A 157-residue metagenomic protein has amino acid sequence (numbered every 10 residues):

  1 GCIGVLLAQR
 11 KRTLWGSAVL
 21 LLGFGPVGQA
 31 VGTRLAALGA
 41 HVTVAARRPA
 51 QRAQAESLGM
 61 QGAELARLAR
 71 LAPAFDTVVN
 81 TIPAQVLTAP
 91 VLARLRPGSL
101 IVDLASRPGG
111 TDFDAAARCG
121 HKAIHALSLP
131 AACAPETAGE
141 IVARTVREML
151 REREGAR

Functional and structural regions predicted by a protein language model:
G1-G16, R107-R157: Adenosine-phosphate binding glycine-rich loop
G1-V19, Q51-M60, T77-V79: Accessory recognition modules or surfaces
T13-A36: Glycine-rich adenosine-cofactor-binding loop
G23, A46, A105: Short beta-strand/turn micro-motifs composed of small residues that flank or help shape donor/cofactor-binding pockets
V27, A50-Q51, R107: Conserved Rossmann-like nucleotide-cofactor binding loop
L38-L58: NAD(P)-binding Rossmann-fold cofactor-contacting core
A55-A131: Rossmann-like adenosine-cofactor binding region
